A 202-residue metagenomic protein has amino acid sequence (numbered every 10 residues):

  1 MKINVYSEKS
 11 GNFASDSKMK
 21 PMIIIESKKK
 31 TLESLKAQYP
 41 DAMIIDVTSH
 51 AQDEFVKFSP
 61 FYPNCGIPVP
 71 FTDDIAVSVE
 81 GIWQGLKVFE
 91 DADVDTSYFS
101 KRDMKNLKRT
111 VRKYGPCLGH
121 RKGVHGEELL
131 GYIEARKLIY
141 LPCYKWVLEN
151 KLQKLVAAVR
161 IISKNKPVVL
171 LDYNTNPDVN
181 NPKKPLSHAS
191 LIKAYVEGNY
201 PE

Functional and structural regions predicted by a protein language model:
K2-Y6, N12-K18: Short, positively charged and aromatic/hydrophobic N-terminal segments
D16-E202: Charged, low-complexity intrinsically disordered segments
